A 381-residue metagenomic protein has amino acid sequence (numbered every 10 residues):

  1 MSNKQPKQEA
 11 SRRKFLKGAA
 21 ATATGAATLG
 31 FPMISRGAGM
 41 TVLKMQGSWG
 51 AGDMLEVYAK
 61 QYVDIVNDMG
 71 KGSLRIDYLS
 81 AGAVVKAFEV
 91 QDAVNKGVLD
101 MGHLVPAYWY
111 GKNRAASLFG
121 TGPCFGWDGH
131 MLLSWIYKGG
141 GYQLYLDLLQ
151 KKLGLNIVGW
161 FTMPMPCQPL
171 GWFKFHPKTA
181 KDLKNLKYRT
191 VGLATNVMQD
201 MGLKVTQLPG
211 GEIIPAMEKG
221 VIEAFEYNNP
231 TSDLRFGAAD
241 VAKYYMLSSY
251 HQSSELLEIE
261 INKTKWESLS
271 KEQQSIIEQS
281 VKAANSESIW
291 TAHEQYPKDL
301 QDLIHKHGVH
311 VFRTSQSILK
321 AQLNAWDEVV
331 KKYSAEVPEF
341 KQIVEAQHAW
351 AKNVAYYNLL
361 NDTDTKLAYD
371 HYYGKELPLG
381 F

Functional and structural regions predicted by a protein language model:
S2, Q8-L132, L148-K151, L155-F381: N-terminal secretory/targeting leader peptides
H130-Y145: A gly/proline- and charged-residue-enriched helix-loop-helix capping module
